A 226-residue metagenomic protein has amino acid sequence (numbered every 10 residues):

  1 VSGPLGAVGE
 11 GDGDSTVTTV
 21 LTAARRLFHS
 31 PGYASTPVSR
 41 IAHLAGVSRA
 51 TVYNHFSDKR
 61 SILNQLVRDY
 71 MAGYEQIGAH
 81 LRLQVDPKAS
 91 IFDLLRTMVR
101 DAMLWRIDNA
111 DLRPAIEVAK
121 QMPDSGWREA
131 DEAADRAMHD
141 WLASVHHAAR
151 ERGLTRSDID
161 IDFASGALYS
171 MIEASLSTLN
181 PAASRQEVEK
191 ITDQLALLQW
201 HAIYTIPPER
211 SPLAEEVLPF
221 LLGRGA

Functional and structural regions predicted by a protein language model:
V1-L5, L104, D140, S144-R152 (+3 more regions): C-terminal peripheral helix-coil segments that are non-catalytic and often amphipathic
T16-T19, A23, L27-S61, Q65: Helix-turn-helix
A23-L27, Q65, D101, W105 (+2 more regions): Short amphipathic alpha-helical elements of helix-turn-helix/winged-helix folds
S30-A34, N109, R152: Short coil/turn segments at alpha/beta junctions that flank glycine-rich nucleotide-binding fingerprints
F56, I116-P123: Short helix-capping/turn signature of helix-turn-helix
Q65, A79-D108, S165-L168, T192: Hydrophobic alpha-helical connector segments
A72-A79, S125-R152, D162-G166, S170-S177: Amphipathic alpha-helical packing segments from all-alpha helical-bundle domains
R113-E117, R128, L154, D158 (+1 more regions): Short, hydrophobic secondary-structure boundary micro-motifs
